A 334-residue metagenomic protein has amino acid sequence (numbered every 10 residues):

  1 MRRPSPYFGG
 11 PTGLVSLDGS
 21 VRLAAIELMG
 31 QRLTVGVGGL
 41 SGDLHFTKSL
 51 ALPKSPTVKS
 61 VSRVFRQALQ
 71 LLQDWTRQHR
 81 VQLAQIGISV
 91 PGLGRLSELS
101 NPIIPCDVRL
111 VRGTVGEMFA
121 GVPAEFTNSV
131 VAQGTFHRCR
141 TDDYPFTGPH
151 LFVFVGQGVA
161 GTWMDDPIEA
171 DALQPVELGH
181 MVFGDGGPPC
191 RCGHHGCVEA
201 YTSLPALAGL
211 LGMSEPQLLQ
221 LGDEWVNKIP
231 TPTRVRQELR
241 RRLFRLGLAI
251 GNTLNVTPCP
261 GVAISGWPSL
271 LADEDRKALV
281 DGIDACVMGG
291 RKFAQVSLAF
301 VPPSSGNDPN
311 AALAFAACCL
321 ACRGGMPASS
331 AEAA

Functional and structural regions predicted by a protein language model:
M1-A51, P56-D74, V81-Q82, H194 (+1 more regions): ATP-binding/phosphotransfer module of carbohydrate and carboxylate kinases, centering on a glycine-rich
L23-E27, L83-G87, H150-F154: Short glycine-aspartate micro-motif
Q31-L33, L93-R95, V159-A160: Short, acidic Gly/Pro/Ser/Thr-rich loop/turn segments
T47, P56-T57, V61, G116-P230: Glycine/GP-enriched mid-protein hinge/lid loop-to-helix segment characteristic of carbohydrate kinases
S49-P149, D275-A285: Glycine-rich phosphate-binding loop and adjoining helix at the ATP-binding site of ATP-dependent phosphoryl-transfer
I86-G92, V155, V262-P268: Glycine-rich beta-strand-to-loop/alpha-helix junction loops that act as flexible
